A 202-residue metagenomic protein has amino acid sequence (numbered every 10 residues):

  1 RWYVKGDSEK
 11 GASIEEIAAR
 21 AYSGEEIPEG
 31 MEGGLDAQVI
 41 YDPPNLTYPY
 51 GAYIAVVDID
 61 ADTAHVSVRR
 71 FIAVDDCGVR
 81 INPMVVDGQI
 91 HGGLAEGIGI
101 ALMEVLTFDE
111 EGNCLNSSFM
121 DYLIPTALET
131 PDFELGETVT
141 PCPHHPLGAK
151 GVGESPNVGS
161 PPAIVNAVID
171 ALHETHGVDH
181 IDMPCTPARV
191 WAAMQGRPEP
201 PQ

Functional and structural regions predicted by a protein language model:
R1-Q202: Cofactor-binding beta-sheet edge motifs in enzyme active sites
